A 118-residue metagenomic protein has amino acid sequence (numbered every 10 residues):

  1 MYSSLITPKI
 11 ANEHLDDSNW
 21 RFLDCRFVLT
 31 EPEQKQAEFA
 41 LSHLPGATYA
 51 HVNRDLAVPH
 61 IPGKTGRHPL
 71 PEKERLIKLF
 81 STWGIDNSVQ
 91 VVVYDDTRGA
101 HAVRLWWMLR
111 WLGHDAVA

Functional and structural regions predicted by a protein language model:
M1-A118: Cytosolic catalytic domains that perform sulfur/thiol-centered chemistry
